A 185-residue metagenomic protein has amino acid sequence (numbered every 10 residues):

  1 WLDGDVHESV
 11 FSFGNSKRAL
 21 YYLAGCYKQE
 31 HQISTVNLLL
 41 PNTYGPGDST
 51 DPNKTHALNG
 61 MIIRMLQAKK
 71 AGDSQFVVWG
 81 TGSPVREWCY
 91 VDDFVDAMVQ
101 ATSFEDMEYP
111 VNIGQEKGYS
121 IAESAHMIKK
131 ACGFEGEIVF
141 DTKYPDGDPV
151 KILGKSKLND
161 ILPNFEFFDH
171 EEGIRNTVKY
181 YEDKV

Functional and structural regions predicted by a protein language model:
W1, D5, S9-S12, N42-T43 (+6 more regions): Residue-level preference for alpha-helix termini and adjacent loops
W1-N37, T43-Y44, D48-N53: Catalytic helix-loop patch of NAD(P)-dependent Rossmann-fold dehydrogenases
D3, N59-I62: Cytosolic eukaryotic protein kinase-like domains
A19-Y22, H56, G60, C89: Active-site phosphate/pyrophosphate-handling residues
E30, M65-L66: Short beta-strand/turn micro-motifs at beta-sheet edges
T43-G45, A57-L58, F94: Conserved sequence/active-site signature of Rossmann-fold short-chain dehydrogenase/reductase
N53-H56, S156: Short, hinge-like loop/turn segments at secondary-structure boundaries
M61, Q67-V185: C-terminal substrate-binding subdomain of Rossmann-fold SDR/epimerase-dehydratase oxidoreductases
